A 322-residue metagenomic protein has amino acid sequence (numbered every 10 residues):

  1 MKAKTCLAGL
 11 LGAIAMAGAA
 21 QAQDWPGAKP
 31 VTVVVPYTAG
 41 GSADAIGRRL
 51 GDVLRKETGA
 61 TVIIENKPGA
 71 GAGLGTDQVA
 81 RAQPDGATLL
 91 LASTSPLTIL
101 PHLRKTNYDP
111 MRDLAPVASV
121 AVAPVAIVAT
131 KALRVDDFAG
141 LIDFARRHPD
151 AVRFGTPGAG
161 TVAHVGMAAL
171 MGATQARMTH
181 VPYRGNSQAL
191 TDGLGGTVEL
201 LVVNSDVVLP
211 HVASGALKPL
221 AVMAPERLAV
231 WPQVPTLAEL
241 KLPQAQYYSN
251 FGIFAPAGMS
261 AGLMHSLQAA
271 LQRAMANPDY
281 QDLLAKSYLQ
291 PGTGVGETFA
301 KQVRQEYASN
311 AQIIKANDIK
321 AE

Functional and structural regions predicted by a protein language model:
M1-T5: Positively charged n-region of N-terminal signal peptides that target proteins for export
A8-A17: Bacterial N-terminal signal peptides
A22-R112, A151, Q175-L200, H211 (+2 more regions): N-terminal (or domain-start) structured segment
G27-P30, E239, A261-E322: An extracytoplasmic/periplasmic, membrane-proximal ligand-sensing/linker region
S42, I46, L50, G75 (+11 more regions): Stable alpha-helical elements in mature extracytoplasmic
R81-A87, T94, P101-Q188, L237 (+1 more regions): Hinge/capping helix and adjacent helix->loop/strand transition within the periplasmic-binding protein
S95-K105, A169-A173, L200-V234: A ligand-binding cleft/hinge motif common to bilobed small-molecule-binding domains
